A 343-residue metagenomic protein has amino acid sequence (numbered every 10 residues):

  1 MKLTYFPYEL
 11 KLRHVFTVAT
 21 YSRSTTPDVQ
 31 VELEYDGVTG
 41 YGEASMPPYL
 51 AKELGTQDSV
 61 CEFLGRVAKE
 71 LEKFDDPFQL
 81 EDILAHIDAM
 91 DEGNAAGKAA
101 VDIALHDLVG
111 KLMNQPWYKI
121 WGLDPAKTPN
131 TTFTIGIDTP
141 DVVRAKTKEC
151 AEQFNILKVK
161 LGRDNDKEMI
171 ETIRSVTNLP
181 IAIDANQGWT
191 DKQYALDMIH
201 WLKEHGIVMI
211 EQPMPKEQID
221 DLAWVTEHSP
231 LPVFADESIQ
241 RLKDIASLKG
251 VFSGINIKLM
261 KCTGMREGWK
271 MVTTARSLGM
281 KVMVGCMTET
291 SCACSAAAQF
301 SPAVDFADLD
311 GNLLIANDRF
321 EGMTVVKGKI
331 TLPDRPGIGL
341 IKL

Functional and structural regions predicted by a protein language model:
M1-A182, G188-L196, H200-E204, R319-L343: N-terminal capping/lid subdomain adjacent to the active-site entrance of alpha/beta enzymes
Y35, M46-P48, T288-T290, G311-I315: Glycine-rich beta-alpha junction loops
V159, D164-C294, Q299-S301, N317-G328: Catalytic core of soluble alpha/beta enzymes
D305-D308: Short helix/strand-capping turn motifs
